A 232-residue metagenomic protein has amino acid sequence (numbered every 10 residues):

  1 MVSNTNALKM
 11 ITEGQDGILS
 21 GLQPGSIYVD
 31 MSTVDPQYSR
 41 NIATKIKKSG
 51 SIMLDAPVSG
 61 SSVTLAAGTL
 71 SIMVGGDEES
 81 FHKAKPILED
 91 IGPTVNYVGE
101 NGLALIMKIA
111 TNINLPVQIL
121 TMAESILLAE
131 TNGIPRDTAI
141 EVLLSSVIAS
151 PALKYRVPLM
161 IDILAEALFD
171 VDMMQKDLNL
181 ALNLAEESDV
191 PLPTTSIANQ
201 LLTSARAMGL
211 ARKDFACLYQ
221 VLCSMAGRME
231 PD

Functional and structural regions predicted by a protein language model:
M1-Q37, M73: Rossmann-like NAD(P)-binding element
S3, A7, I27, V34 (+10 more regions): Amphipathic alpha-helical hairpins
I11, T33-P116: Rossmann-fold dinucleotide-binding core
I27, I52, S71, P191-P193: Proline-centered loop/turn at the N-terminus of a beta-strand
K48, C223-D232: Generic C-terminal helix-cap and adjacent flexible tail
K85-V98, D172-M173, L178-N179, M229-D232: A charged, well-structured terminal subsegment
L103-M225: Helical "substrate-binding/catalytic lid" subdomain of Rossmann-like NAD(P)-dependent dehydrogenases/reductases
